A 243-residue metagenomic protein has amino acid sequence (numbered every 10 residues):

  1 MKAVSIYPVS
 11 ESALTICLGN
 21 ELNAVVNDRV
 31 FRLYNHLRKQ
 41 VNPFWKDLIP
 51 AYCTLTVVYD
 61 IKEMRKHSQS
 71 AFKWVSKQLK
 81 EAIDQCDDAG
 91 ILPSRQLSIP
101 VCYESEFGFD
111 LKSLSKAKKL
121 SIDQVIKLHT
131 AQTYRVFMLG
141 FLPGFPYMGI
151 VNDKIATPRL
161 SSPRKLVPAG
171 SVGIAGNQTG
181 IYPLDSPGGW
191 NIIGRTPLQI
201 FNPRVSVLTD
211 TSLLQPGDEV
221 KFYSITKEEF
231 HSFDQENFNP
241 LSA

Functional and structural regions predicted by a protein language model:
M1-D88, P93-A243: Glycine-rich active-site loops that engage anionic ligands at enzyme catalytic sites
